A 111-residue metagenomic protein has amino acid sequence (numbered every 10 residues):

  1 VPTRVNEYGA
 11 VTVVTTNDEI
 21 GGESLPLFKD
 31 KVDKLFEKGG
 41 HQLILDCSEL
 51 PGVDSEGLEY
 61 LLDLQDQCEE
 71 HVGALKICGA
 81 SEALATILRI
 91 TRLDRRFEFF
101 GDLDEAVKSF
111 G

Functional and structural regions predicted by a protein language model:
V1-T15: Short beta-strand/loop segment at the start of cytosolic alpha/beta domains
T12, I20, D104: Residue-level detector of flexible, active-site-proximal loop/helix-junction positions within diverse enzyme catalytic
E19-F97: Amphipathic alpha-helical interaction surfaces in cytosolic regulatory modules
E82, D104-E105: Acidic phosphotransfer microenvironment of two-component signaling modules
E98-D102: Short acidic-hydrophobic, aromatic-tinged amphipathic segments that line or gate anion-handling sites
A106-F110: Short, charged, intrinsically disordered terminal tails
